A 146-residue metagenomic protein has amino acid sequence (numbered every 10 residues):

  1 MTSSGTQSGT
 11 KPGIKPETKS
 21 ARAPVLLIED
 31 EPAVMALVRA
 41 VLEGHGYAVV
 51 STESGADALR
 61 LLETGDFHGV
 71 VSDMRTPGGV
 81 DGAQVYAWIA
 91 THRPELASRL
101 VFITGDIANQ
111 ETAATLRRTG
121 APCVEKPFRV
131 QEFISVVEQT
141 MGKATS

Functional and structural regions predicted by a protein language model:
L26, R39, S51-G69, M74-P77 (+1 more regions): Acidic, metal-coordinating helix/loop segments flanking the phosphotransfer/catalytic sites of two-component signaling
E29: Conserved acidic carboxylate
P32-V50, A121: Two-component/phosphorelay signaling modules centered on CheY-like receiver
M35, P77-G79, A108: The feature encodes the CheY-like receiver
D57, T119, F128-E138, T145: C-terminal output helix
R60, D81-L96: Short amphipathic alpha-helix used as the core "switch/output" element in two-component signaling
I103-T104: Hydrophobic/aromatic residues positioned on beta-strands within the core alpha/beta folds
A114-V124: As written
